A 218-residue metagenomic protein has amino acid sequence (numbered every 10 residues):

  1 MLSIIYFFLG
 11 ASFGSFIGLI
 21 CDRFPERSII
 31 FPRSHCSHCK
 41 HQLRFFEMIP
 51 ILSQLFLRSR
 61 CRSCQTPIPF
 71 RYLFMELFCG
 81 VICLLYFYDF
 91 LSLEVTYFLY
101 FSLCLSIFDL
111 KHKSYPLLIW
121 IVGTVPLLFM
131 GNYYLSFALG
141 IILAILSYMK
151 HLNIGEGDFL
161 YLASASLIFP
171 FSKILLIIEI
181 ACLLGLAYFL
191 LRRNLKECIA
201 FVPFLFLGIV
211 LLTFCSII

Functional and structural regions predicted by a protein language model:
M1-I218: A membrane-topology feature that recognizes alpha-helical transmembrane segments and their immediate juxtamembrane
